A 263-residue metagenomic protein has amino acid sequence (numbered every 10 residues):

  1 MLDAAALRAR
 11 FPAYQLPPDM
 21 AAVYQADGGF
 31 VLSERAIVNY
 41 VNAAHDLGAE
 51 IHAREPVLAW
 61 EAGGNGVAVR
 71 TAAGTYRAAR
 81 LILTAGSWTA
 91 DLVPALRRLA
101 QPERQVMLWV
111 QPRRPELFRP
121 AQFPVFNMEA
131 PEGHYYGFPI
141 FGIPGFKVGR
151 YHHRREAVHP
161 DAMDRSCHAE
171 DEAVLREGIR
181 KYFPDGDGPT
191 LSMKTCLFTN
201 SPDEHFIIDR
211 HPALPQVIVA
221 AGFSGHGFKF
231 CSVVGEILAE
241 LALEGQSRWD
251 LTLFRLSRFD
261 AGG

Functional and structural regions predicted by a protein language model:
M1-L47, H52-A53, A59-N65: Flavin (FAD/FMN) cofactor-binding and adjacent substrate-gating region of FAD-dependent oxidoreductase domains
L2-D3, A53-E55, T71, S192-K194: Short loop/edge segments at beta-strand edges and connector loops that shape dinucleotide/nucleotide cofactor-binding
A4-A9, F30, P102-E103, A169-S232 (+2 more regions): Flavin (FAD/FMN) cofactor-binding core of flavoprotein oxidoreductases
A5, E55, A79-R80, S257: Structural detector for helix-capping/boundary residues
A26, R70-A73, P131: Short strand-coil-strand connectors
A43-L47, W88-D91, A95, I237 (+1 more regions): Active-site catalytic microenvironments for nucleophilic, acid-base chemistry
L58-Y76, L81: Conserved beta-strand-loop-beta-strand element in the redox core of flavoprotein oxidoreductases
T75-Y76, R80, S87-Q216: Active-site substrate-recognition segment that forms the wall of the catalytic cavity or substrate channel
